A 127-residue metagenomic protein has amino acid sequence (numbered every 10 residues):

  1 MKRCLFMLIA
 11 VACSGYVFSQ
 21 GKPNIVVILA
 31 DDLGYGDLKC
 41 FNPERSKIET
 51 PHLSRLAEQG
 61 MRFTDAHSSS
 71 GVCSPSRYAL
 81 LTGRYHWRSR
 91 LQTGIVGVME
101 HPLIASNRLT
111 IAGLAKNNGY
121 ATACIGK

Functional and structural regions predicted by a protein language model:
K2-C4, G15-K127: Formylglycine-dependent sulfatase
V11-A12: Repetitive helical segments and hydrophobic/amphipathic motifs
